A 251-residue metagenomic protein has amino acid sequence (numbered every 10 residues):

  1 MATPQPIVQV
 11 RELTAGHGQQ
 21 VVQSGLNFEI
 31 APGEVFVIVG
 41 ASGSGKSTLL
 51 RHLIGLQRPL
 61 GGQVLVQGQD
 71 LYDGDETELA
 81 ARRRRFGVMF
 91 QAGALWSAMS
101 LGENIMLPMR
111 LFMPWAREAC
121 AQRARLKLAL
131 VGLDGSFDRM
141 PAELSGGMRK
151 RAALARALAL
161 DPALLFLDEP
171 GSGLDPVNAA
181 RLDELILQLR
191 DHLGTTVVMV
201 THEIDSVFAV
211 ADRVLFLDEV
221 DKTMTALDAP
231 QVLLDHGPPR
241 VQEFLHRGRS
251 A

Functional and structural regions predicted by a protein language model:
I54: Helix-to-loop junction immediately C-terminal to a conserved catalytic motif
D70, R117-G135: Conserved ABC ATPase "signature" region
L71-G87, L111, R117, L233-H236: ABC ATPase NBD coupling module
M140-L144, M148: Conserved ABC ATPase signature
A159-A163: A short, proline-enriched helix->beta-strand linker immediately N-terminal to the Walker B motif in ABC-type P-loop
L165-D168: Catalytic Walker B motif of ABC-type/P-loop ATPase nucleotide-binding domains
V220-L245: Conserved beta-strand-loop-alpha-helix hinge in the C-terminal portion of ABC ATPase nucleotide-binding domains
